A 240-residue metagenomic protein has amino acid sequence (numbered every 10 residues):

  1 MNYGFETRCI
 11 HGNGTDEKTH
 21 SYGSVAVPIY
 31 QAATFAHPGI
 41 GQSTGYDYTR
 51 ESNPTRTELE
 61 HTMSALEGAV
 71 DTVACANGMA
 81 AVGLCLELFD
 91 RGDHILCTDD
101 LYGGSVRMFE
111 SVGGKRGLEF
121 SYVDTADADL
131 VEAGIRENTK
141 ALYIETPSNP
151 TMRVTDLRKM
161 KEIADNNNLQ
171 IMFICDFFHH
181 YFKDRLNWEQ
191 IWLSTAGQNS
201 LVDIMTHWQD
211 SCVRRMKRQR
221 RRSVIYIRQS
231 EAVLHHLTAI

Functional and structural regions predicted by a protein language model:
M1-N53, L59-T62: N-terminal "arm"/small-domain region of PLP-dependent enzymes with the aminotransferase-like
G14-K18, T72-I240: Conserved PLP-enzyme active-site core in the AAT-like
T34-G83, E87-L88, G104-G113: Conserved N-terminal alpha-helix of the aminotransferase class I/II PLP-enzyme fold
